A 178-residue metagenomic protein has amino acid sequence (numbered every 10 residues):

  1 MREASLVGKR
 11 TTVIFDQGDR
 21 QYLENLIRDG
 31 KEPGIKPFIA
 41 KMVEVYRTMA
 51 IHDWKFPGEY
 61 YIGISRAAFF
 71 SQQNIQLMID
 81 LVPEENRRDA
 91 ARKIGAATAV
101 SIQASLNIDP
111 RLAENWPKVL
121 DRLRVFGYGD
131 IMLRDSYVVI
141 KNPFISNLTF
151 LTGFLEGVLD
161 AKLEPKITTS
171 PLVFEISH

Functional and structural regions predicted by a protein language model:
M1-R28, A40, F69: Short Lys/Arg-rich basic patches
V13, D29, K141, I145: Short, charged/polar micro-motifs that form catalytic or ligand-binding hotspots
V13, V45, W54-K55, M78-D80 (+1 more regions): Extended, compositionally biased eukaryotic interaction scaffolds
R20-D29, P33-E59: Short, basic amphipathic alpha-helical segments that act as recognition/interaction helices in nucleic-acid-binding
M49, V82-E84, L159-E164: Short helix-capping/linker segments at secondary-structure and domain boundaries
G63-L148, I167-I176: Amphipathic interaction/junction segments at domain boundaries or subunit interfaces
T149-K162: Short, non-transmembrane amphipathic alpha-helical segments
